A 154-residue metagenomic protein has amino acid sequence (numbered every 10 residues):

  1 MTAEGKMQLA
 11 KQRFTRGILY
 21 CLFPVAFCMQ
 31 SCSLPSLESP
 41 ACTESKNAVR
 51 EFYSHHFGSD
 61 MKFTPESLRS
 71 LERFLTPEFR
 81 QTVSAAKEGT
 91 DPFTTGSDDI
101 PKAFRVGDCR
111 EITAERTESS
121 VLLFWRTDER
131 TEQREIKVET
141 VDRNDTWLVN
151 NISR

Functional and structural regions predicted by a protein language model:
M1-K11, R16-M29: Short, basic, low-complexity termini and linkers enriched in Ser/Thr/Gly/Pro that act as targeting/leader peptides
C32-M61: Short, low-complexity N-terminal intrinsically disordered segments enriched in polar/charged residues
A48, M61-E88: Short, well-ordered alpha-helical segments enriched in acidic and aromatic residues
V49-F52, L71, V106-C109, V121-L123 (+2 more regions): Hydrophobic beta-strand residues in large extracellular and virion-surface proteins
L75, R80-R130: Surface-exposed, charged secondary-structure patches
Q133-R154: Short beta-strand edge/turn micro-motifs at domain boundaries
